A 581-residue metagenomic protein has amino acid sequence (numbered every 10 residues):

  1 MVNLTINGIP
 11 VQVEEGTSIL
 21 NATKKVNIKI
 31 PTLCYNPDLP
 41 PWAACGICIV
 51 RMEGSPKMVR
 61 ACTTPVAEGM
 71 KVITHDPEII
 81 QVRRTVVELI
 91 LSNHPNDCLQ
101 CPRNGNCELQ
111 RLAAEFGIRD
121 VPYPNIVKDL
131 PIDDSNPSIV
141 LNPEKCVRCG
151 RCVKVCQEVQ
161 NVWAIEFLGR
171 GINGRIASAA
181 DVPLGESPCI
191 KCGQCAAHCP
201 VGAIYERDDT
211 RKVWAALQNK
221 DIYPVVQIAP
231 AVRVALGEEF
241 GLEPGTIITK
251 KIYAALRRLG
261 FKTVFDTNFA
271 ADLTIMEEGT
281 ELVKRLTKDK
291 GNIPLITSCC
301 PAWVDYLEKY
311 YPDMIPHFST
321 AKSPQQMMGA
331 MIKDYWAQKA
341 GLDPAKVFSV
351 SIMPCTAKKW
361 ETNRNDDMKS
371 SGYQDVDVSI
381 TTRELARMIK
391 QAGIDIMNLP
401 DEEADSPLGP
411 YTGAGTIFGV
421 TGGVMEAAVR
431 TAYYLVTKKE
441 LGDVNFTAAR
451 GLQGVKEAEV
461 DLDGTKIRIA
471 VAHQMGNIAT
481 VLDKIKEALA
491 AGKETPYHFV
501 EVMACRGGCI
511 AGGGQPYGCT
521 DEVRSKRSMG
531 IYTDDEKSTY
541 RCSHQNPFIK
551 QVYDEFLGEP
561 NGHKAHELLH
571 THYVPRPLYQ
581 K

Functional and structural regions predicted by a protein language model:
M1-L4: Short structural boundary motif marking the start of a folded domain
I6-I9, E53-G54: Short strand-turn-strand beta-turns centered on an Asx-Gly dipeptide
I9-E15: A short N-terminal beta-strand-loop micro-motif at the entrance of redox/enzyme domains
Q12, R148, I296: Conserved SAM-binding loop
Q12, S135, K145, P188 (+2 more regions): Charged, low-complexity surface patches
E15-G69, H75, I79-R83, E206-K581: Iron-sulfur-associated redox domains of electron-transfer enzymes in respiratory and anaerobic energy metabolism
G46-K191, A197, I204-N219, Y223: Fe-S ferredoxin-like electron-transfer domains and their immediately adjacent linker/connector regions across
